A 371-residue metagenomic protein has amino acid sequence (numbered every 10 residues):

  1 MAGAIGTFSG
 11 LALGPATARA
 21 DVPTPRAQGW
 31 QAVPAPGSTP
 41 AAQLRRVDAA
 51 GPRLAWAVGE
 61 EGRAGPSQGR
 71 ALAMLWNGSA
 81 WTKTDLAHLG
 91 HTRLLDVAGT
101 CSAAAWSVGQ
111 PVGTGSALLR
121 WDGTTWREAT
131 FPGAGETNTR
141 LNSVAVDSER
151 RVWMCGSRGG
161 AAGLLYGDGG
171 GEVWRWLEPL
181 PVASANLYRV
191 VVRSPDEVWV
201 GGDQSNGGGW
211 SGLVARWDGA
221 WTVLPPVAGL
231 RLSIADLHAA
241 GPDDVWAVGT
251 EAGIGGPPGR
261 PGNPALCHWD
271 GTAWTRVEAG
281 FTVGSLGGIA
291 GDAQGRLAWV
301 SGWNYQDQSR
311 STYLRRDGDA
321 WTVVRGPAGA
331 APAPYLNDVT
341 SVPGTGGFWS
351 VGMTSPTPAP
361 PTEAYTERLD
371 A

Functional and structural regions predicted by a protein language model:
M1-T17: N-terminal export signals
G10, R19-A371: Residue-level hotspots at or immediately adjacent to binding/recognition sites across diverse folds
